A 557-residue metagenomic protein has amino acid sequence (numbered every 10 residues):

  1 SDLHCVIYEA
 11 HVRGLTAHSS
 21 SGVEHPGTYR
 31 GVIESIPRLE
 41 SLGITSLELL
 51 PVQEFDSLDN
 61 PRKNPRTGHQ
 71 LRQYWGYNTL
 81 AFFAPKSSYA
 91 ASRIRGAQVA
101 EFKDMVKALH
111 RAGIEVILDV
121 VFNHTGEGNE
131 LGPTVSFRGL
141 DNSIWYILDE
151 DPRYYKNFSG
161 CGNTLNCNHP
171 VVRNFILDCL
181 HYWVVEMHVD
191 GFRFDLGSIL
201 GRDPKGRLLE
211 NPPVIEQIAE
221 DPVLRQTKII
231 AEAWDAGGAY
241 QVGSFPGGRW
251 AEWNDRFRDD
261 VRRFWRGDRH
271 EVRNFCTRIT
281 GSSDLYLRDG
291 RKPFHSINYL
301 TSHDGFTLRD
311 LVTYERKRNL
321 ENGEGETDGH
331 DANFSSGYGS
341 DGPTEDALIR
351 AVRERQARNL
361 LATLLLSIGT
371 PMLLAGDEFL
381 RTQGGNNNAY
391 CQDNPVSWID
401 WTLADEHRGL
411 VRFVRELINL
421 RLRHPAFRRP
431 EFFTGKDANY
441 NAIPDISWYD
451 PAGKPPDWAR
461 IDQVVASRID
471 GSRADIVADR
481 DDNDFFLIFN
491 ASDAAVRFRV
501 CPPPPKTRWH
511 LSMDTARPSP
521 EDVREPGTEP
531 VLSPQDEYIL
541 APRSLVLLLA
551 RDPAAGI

Functional and structural regions predicted by a protein language model:
S1-V6, A17-E24, W265, R273-C276 (+1 more regions): An acidic, Gly/Ser/Thr/Pro-rich helix-cap/linker signature
S1-Y8, R13, E34, L39 (+4 more regions): Carbohydrate-interacting/catalytic domains
L3-C5, W75-L80, L140-D141, F158-G160 (+9 more regions): Short, solvent-exposed loop/turn segments at the edges of secondary structure
V6-Y8, L47, V116-L118, F192 (+2 more regions): Hydrophobic faces of well-ordered beta-strands that scaffold small-molecule active sites in alpha/beta enzyme cores
H11-R30, P37-V189, R193-E220, A239 (+1 more regions): Substrate-binding/active-site clefts of carbohydrate-active enzymes
S19-I33, Y314-N319, P520-S533: Short, polar loop/linker segments at the starts of domains and inter-domain junctions
V185-H188, F257, S467, L532: Pore-domain-biased detector for 6-TM cation channels and related repeats
H188, G201-K205, L209-A375, F379-L380 (+5 more regions): Conserved alpha/beta catalytic core and glycan-binding cleft of carbohydrate-active enzymes
